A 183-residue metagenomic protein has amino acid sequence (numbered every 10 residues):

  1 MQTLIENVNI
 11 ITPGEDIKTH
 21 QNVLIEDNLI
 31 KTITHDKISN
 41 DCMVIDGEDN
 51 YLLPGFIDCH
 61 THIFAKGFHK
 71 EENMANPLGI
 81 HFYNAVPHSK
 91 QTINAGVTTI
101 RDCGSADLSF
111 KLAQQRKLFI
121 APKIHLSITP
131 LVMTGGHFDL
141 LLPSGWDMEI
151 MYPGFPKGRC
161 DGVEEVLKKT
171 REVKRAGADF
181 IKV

Functional and structural regions predicted by a protein language model:
M1-S39, N50-L52: N-terminal metal-binding scaffold of metallo-dependent hydrolase/deaminase domains
I5, M43-I45, H125: Hydrophobic/aromatic beta-strand patches that form the interior of the parallel beta-sheet core in alpha/beta enzyme
V8, V23, N28, D49 (+6 more regions): Divalent metal-coordination and catalytic microenvironments
Q21-N22, M43, P122: Extracytoplasmic/periplasmic beta-strand context in beta-sandwich domains, especially the cupredoxin/COX2 CuA-binding
I30-T34, V44, I100-D102: Short, hydrophobic beta-strand segments that form beta-sheet elements in well-ordered domains
N40-C42, A178: Short acidic/histidine-rich motifs immediately flanking catalytic phosphotransfer sites in two-component signaling
N50-R116, G135-L140: Metal-associated gating/positioning segment near the N- to mid-region
L118-V183: Metal-coordinating catalytic core of metallo-dependent amide/deamination hydrolases
